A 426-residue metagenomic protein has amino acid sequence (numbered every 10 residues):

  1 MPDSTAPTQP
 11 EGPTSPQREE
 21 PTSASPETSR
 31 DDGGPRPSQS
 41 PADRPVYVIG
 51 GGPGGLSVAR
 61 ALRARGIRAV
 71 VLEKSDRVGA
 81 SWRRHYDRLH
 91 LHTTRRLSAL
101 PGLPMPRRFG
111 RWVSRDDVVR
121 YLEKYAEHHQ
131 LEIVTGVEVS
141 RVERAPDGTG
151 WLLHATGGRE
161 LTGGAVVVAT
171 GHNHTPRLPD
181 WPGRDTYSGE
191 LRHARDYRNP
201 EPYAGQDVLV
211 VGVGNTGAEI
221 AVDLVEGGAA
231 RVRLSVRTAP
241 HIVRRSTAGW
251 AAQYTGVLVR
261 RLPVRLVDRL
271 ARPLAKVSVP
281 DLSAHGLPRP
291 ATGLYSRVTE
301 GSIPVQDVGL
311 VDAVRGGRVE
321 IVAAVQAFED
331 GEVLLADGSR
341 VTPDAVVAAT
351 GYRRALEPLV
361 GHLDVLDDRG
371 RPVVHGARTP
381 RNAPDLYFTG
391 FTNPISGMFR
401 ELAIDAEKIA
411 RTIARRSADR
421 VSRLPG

Functional and structural regions predicted by a protein language model:
P2-Q9, P35-S75, G79-S81, G110-W250 (+1 more regions): Flavin (primarily FAD) cofactor-binding/catalytic cores of flavoenzymes
D3, Q9-G12, Q17-E19, S25-E27: Intrinsically disordered, low-complexity segments used as extracellular stalks/linkers and nuclear/regulatory IDRs
A24, D31-D32: Acidic, Ala/Val/Gly-enriched low-complexity intrinsically disordered segments
T28-S29, S40: Intrinsic disorder/low-complexity signature
H85-G110, Q253-L266: N-terminal glycine-rich dinucleotide-binding loop that anchors FAD/FMN and/or NAD(P) in oxidoreductases
